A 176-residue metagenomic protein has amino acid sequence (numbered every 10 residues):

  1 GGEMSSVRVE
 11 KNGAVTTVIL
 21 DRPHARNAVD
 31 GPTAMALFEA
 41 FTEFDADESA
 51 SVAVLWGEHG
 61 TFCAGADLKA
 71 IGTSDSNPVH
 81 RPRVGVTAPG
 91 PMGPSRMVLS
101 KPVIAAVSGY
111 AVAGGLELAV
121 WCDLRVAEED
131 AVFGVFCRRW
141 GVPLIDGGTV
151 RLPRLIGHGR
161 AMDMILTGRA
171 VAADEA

Functional and structural regions predicted by a protein language model:
G2-E58, S74: Conserved CoA-thioester-binding segment of acyl-CoA-metabolizing enzymes
V18, L55, D67, L118-V120 (+1 more regions): Hydrophobic/aromatic residues within transmembrane alpha-helices of multi-pass small-molecule transporters
V29-D30, A66, D75, C137 (+2 more regions): Short, flexible helix/strand-to-coil boundary loops that buttress conserved ligand/catalytic motifs in alpha/beta
A34-F38, T42, A46, L68-S108: An acidic, glycine-rich surface segment that forms the CoA-thioester-binding/catalytic face of crotonase-fold enzymes
V52-V54, P78-V79, I104, L124: Short, Asp-centered acidic motifs that coordinate Mg2+ and/or phosphate in catalytic or ligand-binding sites
G60-A64, K69, V112, G134: Short, active-site-adjacent cap segments at secondary-structure transitions
P94-E175: Crotonase-fold acyl-CoA enzyme core
